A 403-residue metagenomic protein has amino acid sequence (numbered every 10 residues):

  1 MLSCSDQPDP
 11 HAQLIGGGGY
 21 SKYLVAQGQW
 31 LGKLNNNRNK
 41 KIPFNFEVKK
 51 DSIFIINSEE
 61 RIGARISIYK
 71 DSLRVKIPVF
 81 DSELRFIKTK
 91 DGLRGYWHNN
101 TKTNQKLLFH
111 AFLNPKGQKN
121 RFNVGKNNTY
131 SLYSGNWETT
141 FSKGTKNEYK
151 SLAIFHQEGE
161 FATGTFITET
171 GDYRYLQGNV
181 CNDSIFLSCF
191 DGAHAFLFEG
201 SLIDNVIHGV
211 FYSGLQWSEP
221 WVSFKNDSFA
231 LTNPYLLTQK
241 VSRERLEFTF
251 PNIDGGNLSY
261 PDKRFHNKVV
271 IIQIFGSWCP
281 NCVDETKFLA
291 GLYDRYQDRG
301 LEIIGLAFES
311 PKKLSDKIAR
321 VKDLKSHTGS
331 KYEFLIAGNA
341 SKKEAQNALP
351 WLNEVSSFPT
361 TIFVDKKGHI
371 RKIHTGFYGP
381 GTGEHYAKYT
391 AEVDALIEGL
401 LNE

Functional and structural regions predicted by a protein language model:
L2-S3: C-terminal motif of bacterial Sec signal peptides marking the signal peptidase cleavage site
Q13-Y20, L24-T89, F122-N123, N128-L202: Central antiparallel beta-sheet cores of small beta-barrel/beta-sandwich binding domains
T103-F141, N233-Q239, R245-F248: Surface-exposed beta-loop interaction hotspot
Y212-P251, G256, K263-N267: N-proximal helix/coil linker or "cap" segments that precede and/or mark the start of modular domains
L258-V283, L289: Short active-site neighborhood of thiol/selenol oxidoreductases, capturing the structured segment around
D284-G329, A340-A348: Structural microenvironment flanking redox-active thiols in thiol-disulfide oxidoreductases
G329-E333, L352-I362: Structural micro-motif
S357-E403: Thiol-/selenol-based redox modules, centered on thioredoxin-like and closely related oxidoreductase domains
